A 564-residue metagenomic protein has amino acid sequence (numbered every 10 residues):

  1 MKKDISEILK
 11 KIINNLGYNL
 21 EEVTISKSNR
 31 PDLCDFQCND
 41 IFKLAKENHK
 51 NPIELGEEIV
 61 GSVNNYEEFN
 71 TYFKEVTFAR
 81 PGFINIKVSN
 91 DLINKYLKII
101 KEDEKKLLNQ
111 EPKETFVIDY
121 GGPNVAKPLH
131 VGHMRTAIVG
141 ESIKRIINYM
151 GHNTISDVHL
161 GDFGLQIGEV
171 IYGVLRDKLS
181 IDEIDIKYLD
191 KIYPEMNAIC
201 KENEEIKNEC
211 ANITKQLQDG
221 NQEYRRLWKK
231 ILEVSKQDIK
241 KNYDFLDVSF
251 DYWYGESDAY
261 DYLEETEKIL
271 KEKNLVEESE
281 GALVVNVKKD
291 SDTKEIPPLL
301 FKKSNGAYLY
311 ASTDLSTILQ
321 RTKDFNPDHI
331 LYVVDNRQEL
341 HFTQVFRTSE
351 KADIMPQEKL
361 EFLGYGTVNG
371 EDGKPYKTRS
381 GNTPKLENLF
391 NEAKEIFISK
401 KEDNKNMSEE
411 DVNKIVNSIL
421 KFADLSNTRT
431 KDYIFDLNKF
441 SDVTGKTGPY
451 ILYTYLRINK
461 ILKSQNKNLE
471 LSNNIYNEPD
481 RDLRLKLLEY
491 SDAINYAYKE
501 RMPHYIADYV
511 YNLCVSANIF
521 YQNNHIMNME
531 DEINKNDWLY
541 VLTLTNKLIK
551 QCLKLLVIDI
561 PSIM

Functional and structural regions predicted by a protein language model:
K2-N94, Q110-M564: Non-catalytic interaction-recognition regions
K95-K101: Short, charged, solvent-exposed linker or helix-capping segments at domain edges/interfaces that act as flexible hinges
K101-E111: Flexible, low-complexity linker/hinge segments
